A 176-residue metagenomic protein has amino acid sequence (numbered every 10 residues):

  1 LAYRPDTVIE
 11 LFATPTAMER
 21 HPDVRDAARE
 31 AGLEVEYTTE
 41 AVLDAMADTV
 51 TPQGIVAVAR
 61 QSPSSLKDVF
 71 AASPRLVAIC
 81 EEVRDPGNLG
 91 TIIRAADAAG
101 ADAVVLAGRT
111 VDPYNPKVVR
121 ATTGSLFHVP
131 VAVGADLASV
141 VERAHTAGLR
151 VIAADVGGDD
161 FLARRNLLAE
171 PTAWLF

Functional and structural regions predicted by a protein language model:
L1-V50, G148: N-terminal positively charged helical leader segments and presequences
T16, E40, G108-V111, V156: Short, ordered loop/turn segments at secondary-structure junctions
D48-P74, T110: Acidic/glycine-rich phosphate/pyrophosphate-binding loops and surrounding catalytic core that coordinate Mg2+
K67-F70, S139-A147, L162-L168: Short amphipathic alpha-helix with an adjacent loop that forms part of the alpha/beta core around
R84-I92: Amphipathic alpha-helical repeat scaffolds
D102-R150: Histidine/lysine/aspartate-rich catalytic loop segments that bind and position anionic ligands
I152-F176: Active-site/ligand-binding-proximal alpha/beta "capping" segment
